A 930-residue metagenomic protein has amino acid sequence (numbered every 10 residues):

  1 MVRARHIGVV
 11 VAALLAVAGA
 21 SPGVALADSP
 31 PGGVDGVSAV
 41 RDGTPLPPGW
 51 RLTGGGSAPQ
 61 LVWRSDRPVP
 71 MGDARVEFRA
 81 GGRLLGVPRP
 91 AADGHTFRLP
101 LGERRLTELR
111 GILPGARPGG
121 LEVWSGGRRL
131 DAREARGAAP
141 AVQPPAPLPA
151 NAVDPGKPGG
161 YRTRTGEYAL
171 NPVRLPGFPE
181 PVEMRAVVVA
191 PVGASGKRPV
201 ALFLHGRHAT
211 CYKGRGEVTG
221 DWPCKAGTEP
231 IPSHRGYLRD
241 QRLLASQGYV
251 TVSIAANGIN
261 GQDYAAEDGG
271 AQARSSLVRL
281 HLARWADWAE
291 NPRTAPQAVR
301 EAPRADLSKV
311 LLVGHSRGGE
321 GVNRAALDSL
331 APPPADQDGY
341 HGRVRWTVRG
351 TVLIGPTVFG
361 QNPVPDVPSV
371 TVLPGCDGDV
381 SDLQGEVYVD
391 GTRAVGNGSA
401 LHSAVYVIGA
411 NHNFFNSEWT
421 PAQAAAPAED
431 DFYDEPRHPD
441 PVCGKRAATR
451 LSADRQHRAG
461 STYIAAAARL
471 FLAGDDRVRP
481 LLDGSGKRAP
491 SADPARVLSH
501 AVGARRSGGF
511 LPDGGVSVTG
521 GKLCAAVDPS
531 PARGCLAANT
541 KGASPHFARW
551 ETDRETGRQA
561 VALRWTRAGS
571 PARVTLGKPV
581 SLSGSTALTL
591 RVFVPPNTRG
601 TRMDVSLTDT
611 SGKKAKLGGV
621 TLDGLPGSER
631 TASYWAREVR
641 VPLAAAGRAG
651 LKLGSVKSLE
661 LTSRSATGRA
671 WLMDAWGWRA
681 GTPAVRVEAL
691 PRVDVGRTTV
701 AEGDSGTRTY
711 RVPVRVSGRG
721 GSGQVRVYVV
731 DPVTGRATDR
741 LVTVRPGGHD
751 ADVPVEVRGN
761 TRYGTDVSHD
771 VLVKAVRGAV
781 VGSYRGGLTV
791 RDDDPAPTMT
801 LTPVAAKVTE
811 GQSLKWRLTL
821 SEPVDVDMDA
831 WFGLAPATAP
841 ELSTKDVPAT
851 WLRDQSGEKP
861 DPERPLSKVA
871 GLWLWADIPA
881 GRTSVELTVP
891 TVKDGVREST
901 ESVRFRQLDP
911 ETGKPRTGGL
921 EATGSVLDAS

Functional and structural regions predicted by a protein language model:
M1-D28: Secretory targeting and sorting signals
D28-L52, G81-L84, P90, G102-L106 (+5 more regions): Alpha/beta-hydrolase-fold serine-hydrolase catalytic core, especially in secreted/extracellular enzymes
D28-P30, P683-S930: Short boundary segments that mark the start of a structured unit
D28-V200, T210: Short conserved active-site loop signatures built around small residues
R79, L84-L85, R558-S655, T662-L672 (+1 more regions): Extracellular ligand-binding interfaces
P191-Y249: Short, surface-exposed "cap/lid" segments of acyl-processing enzymes
V192-G196, A265-G314: Gly/Ser-rich "nucleophile elbow"/oxyanion-hole loop immediately N-terminal to the catalytic nucleophile in hydrolases
V367-C443, A453: Active-site-adjacent alpha-helix of alpha/beta-hydrolase-fold enzymes
